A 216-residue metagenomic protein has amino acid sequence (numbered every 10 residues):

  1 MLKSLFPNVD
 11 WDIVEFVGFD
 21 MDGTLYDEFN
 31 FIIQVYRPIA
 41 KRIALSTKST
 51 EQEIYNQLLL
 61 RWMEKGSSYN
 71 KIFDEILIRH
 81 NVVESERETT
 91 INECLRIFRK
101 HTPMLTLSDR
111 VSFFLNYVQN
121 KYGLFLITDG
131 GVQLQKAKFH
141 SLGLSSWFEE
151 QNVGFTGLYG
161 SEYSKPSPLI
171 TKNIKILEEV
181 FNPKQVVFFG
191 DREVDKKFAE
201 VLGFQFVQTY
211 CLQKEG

Functional and structural regions predicted by a protein language model:
L2-I54: Active-site neighborhood of HAD-like aspartate-dependent phosphohydrolases
V9-D12, N120-Y122, L177-Q185: Glycine-rich phosphate-binding loop signature in dinucleotide/nucleotide-binding domains
S49, L59-I97: A metal-dependent, Asp-based hydrolase signature
R87, F139, G190-E193: Alpha-helical tetratricopeptide repeat
T89-T106, V111-L142, V153-T156: Substrate-recognition element of Asp-dependent hydrolases with the DxDx(T/V) motif
G131-V187, K197: Substrate-recognition "cap/lid" segment bordering the active-site pocket of phosphatases
P183-G216: Acidic, Mg2+-coordinating phosphoryl-transfer loop and its flanking beta/alpha structural elements, shared across
